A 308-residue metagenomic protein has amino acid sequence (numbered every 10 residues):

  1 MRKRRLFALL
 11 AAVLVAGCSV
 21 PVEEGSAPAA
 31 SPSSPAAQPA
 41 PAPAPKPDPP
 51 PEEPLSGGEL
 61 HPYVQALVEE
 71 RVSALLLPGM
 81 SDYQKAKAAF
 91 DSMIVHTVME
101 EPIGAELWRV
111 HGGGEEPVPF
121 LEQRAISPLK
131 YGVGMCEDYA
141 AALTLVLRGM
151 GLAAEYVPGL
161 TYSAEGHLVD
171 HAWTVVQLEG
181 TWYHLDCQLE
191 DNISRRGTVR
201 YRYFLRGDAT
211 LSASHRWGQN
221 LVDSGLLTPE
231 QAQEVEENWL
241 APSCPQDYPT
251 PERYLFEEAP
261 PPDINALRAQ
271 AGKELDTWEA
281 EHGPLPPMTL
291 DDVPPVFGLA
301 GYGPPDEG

Functional and structural regions predicted by a protein language model:
M1-F7: Bacterial N-terminal signal peptides that target proteins for export
A16-G17: C-terminal motif of bacterial Sec signal peptides marking the signal peptidase cleavage site
V22-Y63, Y248-T250, Y254-F256, D263: N-terminal, intrinsically disordered, polar/charged segments of Gram-positive cell-envelope systems that serve as
L60-L129, P305: Secondary-structure boundary elements
Y131-M135: Mid-length scaffold segments of soluble, non-membrane domains
D138-A209: Hydrophobic/aromatic-rich core segments of domains that either
T181-S243: A recognition module on extended beta-rich or small alphabeta surfaces enriched in W/G with H and D/E
R268, G272-E279, L290, P294: Residue-level detector of alpha-helical secondary structure
